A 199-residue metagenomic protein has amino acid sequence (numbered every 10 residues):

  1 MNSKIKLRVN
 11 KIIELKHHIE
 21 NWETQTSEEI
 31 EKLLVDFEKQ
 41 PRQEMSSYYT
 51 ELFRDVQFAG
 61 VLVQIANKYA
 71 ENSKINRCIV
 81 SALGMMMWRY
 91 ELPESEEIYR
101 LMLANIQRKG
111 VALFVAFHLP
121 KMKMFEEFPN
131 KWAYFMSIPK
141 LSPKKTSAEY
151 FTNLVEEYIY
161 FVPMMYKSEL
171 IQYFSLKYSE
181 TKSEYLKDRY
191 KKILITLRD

Functional and structural regions predicted by a protein language model:
M1-E38, L197: N-terminal "cap/leader" segments of large eukaryotic alpha-helical scaffolds
R8-L15, R54-G60, E94-R100, F128-M136 (+1 more regions): Core helices of alpha-solenoid repeat scaffolds
I12, T26-E29, Q40-M45, R54-G60 (+2 more regions): Long internal repeat-built scaffold domains in very large eukaryotic proteins
I12-S27, L62-S73, L101-A116, I138-T146 (+1 more regions): Helix-loop junctions that connect tandem helical modules in alpha-solenoid scaffolds
H18, L33-D36, Y48, V61 (+10 more regions): Charge-rich, solvent-exposed alpha-helical interaction surfaces
S27-Q43, K74-V80, I106-A112, P143-V155: HEAT-repeat alpha-solenoid elements in large eukaryotic scaffold proteins
D36-E44, E51-V56, I65-N72, L83-P93 (+5 more regions): Residue-level signature of the C-terminal ends
R108-D199: Extended alpha-helical scaffolding segments
